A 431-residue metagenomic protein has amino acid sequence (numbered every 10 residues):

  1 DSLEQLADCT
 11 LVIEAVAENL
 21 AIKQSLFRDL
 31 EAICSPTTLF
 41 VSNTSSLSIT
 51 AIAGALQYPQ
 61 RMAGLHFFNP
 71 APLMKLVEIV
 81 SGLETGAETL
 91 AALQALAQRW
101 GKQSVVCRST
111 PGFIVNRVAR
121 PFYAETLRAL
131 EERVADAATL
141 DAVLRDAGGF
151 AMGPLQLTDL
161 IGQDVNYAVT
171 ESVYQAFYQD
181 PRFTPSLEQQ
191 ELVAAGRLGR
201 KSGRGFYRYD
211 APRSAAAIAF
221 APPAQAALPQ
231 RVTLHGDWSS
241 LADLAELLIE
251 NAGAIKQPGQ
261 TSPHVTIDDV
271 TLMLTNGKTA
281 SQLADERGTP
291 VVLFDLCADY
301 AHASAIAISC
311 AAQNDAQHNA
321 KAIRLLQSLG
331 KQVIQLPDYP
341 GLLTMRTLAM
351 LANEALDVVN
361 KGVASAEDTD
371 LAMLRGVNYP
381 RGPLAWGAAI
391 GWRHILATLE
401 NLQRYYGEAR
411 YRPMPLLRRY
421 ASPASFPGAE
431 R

Functional and structural regions predicted by a protein language model:
D1-T10, L20-S25, A245-T261: Conserved N-terminal Rossmann-fold NAD(P) cofactor-binding segment
T10-I13, L272: N-terminal Rossmann-like NAD(P) cofactor-binding module of classical short-chain dehydrogenase/reductase
N19-A95, P263-S328: Rossmann-fold NAD(P)-binding glycine/threonine-rich loop
H66-F67, K75-S81, A91, R108 (+3 more regions): Active-site-adjacent "lid/gating" segments in soluble enzymes
N69, R133, G362: Conserved G/P- and acidic residue-centered "switch" motifs that form tight phosphate/ATP-binding loops in soluble
W100-Q103, T110, I114-R117, T126-A129: Conserved anion/nucleotide-ligand pocket segment
K102-S109, P121, A137-L342, R346-R431: NAD(P)-dependent Rossmann-like dehydrogenase/reductase catalytic/cofactor-binding core
